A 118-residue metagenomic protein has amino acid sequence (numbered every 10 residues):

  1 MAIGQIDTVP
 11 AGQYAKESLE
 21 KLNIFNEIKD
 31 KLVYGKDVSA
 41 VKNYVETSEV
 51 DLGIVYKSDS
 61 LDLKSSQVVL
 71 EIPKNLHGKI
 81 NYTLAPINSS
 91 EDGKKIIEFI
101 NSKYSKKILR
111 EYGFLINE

Functional and structural regions predicted by a protein language model:
M1-E118: Exported/periplasmic ABC-transporter solute-binding proteins
